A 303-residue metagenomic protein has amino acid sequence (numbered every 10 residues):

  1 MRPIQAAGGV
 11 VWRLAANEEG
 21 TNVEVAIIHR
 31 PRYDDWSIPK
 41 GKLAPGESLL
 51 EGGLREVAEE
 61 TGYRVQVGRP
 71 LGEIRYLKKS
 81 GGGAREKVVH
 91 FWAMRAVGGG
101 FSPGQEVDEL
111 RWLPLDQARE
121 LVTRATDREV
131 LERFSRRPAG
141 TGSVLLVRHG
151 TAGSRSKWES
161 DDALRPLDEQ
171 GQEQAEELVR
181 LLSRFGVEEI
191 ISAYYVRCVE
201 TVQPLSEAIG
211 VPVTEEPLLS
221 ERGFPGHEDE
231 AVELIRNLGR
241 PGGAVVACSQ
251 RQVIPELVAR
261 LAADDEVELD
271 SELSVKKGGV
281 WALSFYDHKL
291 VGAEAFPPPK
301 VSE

Functional and structural regions predicted by a protein language model:
M1-I38, V144-H149: N-terminal strand-loop-strand
G20-R64, S156-R165, Q170: Conserved Nudix-box catalytic region and its N-terminal flanking loop in Nudix hydrolases and closely related
G41, G140-H227, V232, P255 (+3 more regions): Active-site-proximal alpha-helix that buttresses catalytic centers in soluble enzyme cores
R64-E73, V211-E216: A short coil-to-beta-strand element that immediately follows conserved catalytic motifs
I74-F101: Active-site-adjacent beta-strand/loop module that shapes the phosphate/pyrophosphate-binding cleft
F91-A93, G100-P138: NUDIX/MutT-family hydrolases
V144-L145, R240-Q252: Generic beta-sheet signal
H227-G243: A short, acidic, amphipathic alpha-helical segment used as a generic capping/interface helix at domain edges
